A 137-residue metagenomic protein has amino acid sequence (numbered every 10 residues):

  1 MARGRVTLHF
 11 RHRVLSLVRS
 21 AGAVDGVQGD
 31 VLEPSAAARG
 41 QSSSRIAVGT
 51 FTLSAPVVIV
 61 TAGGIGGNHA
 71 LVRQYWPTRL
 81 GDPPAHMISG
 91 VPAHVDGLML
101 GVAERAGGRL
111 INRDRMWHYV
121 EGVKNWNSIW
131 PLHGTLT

Functional and structural regions predicted by a protein language model:
R3, Q28-R39: Internal, charge-rich low-complexity segments
R3-T7, D25, A55-P56, G107: Loop/turn elements at helix/coil->beta-strand transitions in domains of secreted/extracellular proteins
R3-V14, R113: A conserved beta-strand/loop element that lines the FAD pocket in flavoprotein oxidoreductases
F10-D25, D30: A conserved short coil-to-beta-strand element within the FAD-binding core of flavoproteins
S16, T50, T135: Short, surface-exposed charged micro-motifs
P34-N127: Glycine-rich loop(s) and the adjacent beta-strand/alpha-helix scaffold that form part
P131-T137: Phosphate/diphosphate-binding loops
